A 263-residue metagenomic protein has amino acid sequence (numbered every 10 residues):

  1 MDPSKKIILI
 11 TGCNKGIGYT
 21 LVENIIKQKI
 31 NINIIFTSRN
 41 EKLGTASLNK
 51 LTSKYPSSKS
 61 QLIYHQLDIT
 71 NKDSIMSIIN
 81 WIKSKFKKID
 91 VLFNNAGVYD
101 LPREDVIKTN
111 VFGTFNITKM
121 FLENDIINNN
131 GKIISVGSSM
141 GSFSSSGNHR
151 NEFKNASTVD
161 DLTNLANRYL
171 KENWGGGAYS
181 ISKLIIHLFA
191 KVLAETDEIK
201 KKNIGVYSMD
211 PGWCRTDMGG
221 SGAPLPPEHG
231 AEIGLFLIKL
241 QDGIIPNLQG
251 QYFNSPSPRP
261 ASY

Functional and structural regions predicted by a protein language model:
M1-I35: Canonical Rossmann dinucleotide-binding motif of NAD(H)/NADP(H)-dependent dehydrogenases/reductases, specifically
I30-A46: Conserved glycine-rich Rossmann-like NAD(P)H-binding loop of the short-chain dehydrogenase/reductase
K54-D73: Rossmann-fold cofactor-recognition segment
K59-L62, W81-N94, D100-P102: A glycine-rich helix->loop->beta "capping" turn within Rossmann-like NAD(P)(H)-dependent oxidoreductase domains
F93, I117-I127, I186-A190: Hydrophobic positions on the long internal alpha-helix of Rossmann-like NAD(P)-dependent oxidoreductase domains
G97-E104, N130-K200, D210: Catalytic loop of short-chain dehydrogenase/reductase
N116, L184, S208-M209, C214-T216 (+1 more regions): C-terminal helical subdomain
